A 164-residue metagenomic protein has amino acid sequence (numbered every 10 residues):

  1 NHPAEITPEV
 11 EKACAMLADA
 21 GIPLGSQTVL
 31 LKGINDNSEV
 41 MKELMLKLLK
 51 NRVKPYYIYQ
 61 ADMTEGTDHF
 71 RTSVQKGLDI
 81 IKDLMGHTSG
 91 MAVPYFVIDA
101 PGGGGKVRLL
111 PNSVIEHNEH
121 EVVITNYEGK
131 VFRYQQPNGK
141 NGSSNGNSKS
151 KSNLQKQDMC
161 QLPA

Functional and structural regions predicted by a protein language model:
N1-T88: Conserved AdoMet/S-adenosylmethionine-binding subsite of the radical SAM
L49-A164: Auxiliary Fe-S-binding modules of radical SAM enzymes
